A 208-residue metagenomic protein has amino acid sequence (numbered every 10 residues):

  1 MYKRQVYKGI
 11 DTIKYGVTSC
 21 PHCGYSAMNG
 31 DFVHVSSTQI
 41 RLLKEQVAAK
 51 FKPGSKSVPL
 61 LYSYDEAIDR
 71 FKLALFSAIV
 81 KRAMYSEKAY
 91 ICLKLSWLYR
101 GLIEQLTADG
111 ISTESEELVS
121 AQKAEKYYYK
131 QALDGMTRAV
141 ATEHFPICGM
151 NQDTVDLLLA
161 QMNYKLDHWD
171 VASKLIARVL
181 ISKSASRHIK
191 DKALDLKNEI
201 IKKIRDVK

Functional and structural regions predicted by a protein language model:
M1-Q5: Conserved small/polar residues in nucleotide/adenosyl-binding loops
C20-C23: Short cysteine-rich clusters marking metal-coordination/redox-active sites
L42-V58, Y62-L75, K81-E117, M150-K165: Amphipathic alpha-helical repeat scaffolds of TPR domains
A74, K81, A132, A139-T142 (+3 more regions): Alpha-helical solenoid scaffolds that mediate protein-protein interactions, centered on TPR/SEL1-like repeats but also
E87, A124, Y128-Q131, H144-Q152 (+2 more regions): Structural signature of alpha-solenoid helical repeat junctions
